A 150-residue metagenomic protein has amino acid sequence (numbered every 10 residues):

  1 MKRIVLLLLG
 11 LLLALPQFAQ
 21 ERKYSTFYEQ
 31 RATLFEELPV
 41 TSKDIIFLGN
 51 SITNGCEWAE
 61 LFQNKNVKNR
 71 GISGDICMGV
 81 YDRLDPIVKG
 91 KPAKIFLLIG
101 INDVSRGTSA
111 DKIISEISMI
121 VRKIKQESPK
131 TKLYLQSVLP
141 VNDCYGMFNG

Functional and structural regions predicted by a protein language model:
M1-E21: Bacterial Sec-dependent N-terminal signal peptides
R3, G71, T108-D111: Short coil/turn segments at secondary-structure boundaries
A19-K94: Serine-esterase "nucleophile elbow" of acetyl-processing enzymes
E60-F62, N66, D82-G150: Alpha-helical cap/lid subdomain in secreted, periplasmic, or secretory-pathway luminal O-acyl-processing enzymes
